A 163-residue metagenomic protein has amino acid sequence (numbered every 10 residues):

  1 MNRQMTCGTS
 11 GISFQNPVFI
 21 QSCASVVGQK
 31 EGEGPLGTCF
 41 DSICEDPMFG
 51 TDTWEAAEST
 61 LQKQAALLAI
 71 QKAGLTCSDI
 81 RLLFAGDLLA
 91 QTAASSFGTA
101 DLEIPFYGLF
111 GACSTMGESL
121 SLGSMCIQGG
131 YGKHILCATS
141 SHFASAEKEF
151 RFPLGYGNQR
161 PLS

Functional and structural regions predicted by a protein language model:
M1-Y107: Conserved "HGTGT" condensation-loop signature of ketosynthase/thiolase-family condensing enzymes that catalyze
M5, T9, G117-S121, A146-S163: Glycine-/small-residue-rich "gating" segment that lines the acyl/pantetheine channel and substrate pocket
Q21, G86, I135-S141: Short beta-strand segments
S25, Q71-L75, M125-G132, S140: Generic secondary-structure signature for well-ordered alpha-helical cores
V27, C113, H142: Residue-level detector of flexible, active-site-proximal loop/helix-junction positions within diverse enzyme catalytic
A56-E58, P105-G117, S163: Active-site nucleophile and cofactor-binding loops and adjacent substrate-binding regions of central metabolic enzymes
T92-A93, F143-K148: Short, well-ordered, mixed-charge alpha-helical segments that flank or form enzyme active sites
L109-C137: Active-site-proximal alpha-helical scaffold in enzymes
